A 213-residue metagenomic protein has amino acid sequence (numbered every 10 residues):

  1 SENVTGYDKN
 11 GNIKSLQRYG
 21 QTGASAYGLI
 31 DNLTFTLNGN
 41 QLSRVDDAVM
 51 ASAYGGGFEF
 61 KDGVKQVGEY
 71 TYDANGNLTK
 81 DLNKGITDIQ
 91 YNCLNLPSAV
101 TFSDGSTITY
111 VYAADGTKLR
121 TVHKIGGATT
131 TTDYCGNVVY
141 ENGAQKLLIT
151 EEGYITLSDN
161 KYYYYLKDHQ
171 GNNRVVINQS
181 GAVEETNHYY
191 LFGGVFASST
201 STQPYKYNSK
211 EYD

Functional and structural regions predicted by a protein language model:
S1, S15-Q21, R44-M50, A74 (+7 more regions): Beta-turn initiation residues at beta-strand->coil junctions
E2-V4, I13, N32, Q41 (+1 more regions): Buried hydrophobic residues that stabilize the cores of well-folded domains
V4-T5, L33-F35, E69-Y70, I89 (+6 more regions): A residue-level detector for well-ordered beta-strand positions
S25-E59, K65: Feature marks flexible
I30-T36, R120, A128-E141, Q179-F196: Carboxylate/His-rich catalytic cores and anion/metal-binding grooves
F35, E151, D159-D213: A motif-centric feature for acidic-aromatic and gly/ser/thr-rich catalytic loops and repeats
A53-Q90: Extracellular repeat-rich scaffold modules on cell surfaces
